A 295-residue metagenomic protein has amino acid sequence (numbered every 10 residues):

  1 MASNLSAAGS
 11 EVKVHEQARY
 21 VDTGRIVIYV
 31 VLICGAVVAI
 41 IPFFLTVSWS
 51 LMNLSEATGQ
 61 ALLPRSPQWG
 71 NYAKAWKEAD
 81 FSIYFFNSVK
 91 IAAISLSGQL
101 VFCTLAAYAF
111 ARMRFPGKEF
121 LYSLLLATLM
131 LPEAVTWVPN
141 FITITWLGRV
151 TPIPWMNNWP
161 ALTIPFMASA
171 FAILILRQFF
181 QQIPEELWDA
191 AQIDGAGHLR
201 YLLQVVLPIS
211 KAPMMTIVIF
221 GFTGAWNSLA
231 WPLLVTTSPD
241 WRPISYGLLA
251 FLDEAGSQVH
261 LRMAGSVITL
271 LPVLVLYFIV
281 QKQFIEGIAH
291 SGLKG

Functional and structural regions predicted by a protein language model:
M1-V21: Short, Lys/Arg-rich, polar N-terminal cytosolic tail immediately upstream of the first transmembrane signal-anchor
G24-G295: A structural signal for multi-pass alpha-helical bundles of membrane permease subunits that mediate small-molecule
